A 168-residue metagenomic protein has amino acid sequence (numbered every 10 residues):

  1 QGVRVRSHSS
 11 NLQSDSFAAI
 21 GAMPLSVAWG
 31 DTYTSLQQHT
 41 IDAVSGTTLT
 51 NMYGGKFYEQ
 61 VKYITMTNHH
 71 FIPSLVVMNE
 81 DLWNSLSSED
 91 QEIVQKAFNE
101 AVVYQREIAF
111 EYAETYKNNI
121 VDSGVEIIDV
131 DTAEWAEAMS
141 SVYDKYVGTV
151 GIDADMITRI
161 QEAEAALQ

Functional and structural regions predicted by a protein language model:
Q1-Q168: N-terminal secretory/targeting leader peptides
